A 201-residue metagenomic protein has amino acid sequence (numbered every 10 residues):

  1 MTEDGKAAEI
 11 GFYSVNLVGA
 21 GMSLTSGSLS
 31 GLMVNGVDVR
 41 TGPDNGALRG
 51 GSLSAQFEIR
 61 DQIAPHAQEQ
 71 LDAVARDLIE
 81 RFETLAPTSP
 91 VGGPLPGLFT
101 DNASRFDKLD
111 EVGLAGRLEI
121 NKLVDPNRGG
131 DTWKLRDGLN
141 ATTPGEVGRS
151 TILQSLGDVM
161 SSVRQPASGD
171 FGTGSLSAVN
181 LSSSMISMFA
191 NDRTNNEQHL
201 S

Functional and structural regions predicted by a protein language model:
M1-S201: Structural signature of extracellular appendage/secretion-system components
